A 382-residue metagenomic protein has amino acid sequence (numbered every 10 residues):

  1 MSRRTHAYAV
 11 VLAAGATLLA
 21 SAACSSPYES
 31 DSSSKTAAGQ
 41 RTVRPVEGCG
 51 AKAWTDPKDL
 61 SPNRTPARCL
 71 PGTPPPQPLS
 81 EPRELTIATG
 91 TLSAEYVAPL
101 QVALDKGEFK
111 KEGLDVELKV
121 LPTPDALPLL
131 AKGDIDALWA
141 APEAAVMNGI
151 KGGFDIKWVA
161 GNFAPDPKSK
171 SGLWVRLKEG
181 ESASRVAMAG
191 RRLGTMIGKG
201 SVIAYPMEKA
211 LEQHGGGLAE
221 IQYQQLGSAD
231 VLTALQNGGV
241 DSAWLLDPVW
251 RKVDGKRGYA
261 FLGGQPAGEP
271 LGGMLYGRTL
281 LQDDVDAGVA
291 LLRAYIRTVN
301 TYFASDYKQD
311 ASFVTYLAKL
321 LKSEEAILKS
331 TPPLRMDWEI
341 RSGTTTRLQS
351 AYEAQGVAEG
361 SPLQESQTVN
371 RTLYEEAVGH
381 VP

Functional and structural regions predicted by a protein language model:
M1-V11: Bacterial N-terminal signal peptides that target proteins for export
L19-A23: C-terminal motif of bacterial Sec signal peptides marking the signal peptidase cleavage site
C24-T36: Bacterial lipoprotein signal-peptidase II cleavage site
K35-Q224, W244, F261-G264, G268: Short, glycine-/small- and polar/acidic-enriched structural segments that line small-molecule recognition paths
R44-E47, K52-R64, E353-P382: Conserved C-terminal helix/tail region of periplasmic/extracytoplasmic solute-binding proteins
G107-E108, E112-G113, D134, W139-P142 (+9 more regions): Sec/Tat-exported extracytoplasmic proteins
A144, L177, A229-L317: Pocket-lining segment of extracytoplasmic ligand-binding domains
Q282-G360: Secondary-structure end/capping motifs
